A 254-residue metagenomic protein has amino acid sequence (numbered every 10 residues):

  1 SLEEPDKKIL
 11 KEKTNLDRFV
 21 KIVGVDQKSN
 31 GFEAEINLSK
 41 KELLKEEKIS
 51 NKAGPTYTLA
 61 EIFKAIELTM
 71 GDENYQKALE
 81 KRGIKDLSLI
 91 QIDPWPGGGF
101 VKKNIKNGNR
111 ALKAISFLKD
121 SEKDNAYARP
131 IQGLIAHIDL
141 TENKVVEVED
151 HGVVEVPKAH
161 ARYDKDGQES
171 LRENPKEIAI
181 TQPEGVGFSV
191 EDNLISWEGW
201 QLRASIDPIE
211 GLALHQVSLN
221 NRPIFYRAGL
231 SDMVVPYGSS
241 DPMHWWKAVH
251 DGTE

Functional and structural regions predicted by a protein language model:
S1-K85: Post-signal-peptide, soluble extracytosolic/periplasmic N-terminal scaffold domains of envelope/secretory systems
K52-T56, A60-E254: Beta-strand/loop-rich accessory regions of lumenal/periplasmic or secreted enzymes, predominantly carbohydrate-active
